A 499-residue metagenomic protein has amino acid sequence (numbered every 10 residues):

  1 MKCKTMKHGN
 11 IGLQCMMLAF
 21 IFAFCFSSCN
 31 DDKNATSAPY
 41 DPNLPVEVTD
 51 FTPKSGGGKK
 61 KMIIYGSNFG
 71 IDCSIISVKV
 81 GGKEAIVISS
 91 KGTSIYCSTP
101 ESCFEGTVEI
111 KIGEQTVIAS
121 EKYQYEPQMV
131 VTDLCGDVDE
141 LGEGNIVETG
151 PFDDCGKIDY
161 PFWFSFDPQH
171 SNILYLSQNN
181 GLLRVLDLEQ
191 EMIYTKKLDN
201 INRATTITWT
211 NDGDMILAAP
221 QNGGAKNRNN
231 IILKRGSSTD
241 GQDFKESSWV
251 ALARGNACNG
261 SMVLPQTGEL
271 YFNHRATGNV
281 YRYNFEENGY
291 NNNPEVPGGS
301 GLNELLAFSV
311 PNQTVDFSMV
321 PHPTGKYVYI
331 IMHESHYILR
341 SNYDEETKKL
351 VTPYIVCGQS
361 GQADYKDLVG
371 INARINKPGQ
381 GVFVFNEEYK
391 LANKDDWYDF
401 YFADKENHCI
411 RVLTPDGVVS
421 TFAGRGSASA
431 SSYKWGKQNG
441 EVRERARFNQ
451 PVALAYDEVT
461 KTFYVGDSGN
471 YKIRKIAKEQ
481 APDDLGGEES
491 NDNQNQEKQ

Functional and structural regions predicted by a protein language model:
F24-S28: C-terminal motif of bacterial Sec signal peptides marking the signal peptidase cleavage site
N30-C73, Q115-G136: Beta-strand/beta-sandwich contexts
M62-G66, V78, I95-C97, G106-I112: A structural motif
I64, P127-F162, Q190-R203, N222-G223 (+5 more regions): Gly/Pro-rich loop segments of beta-rich domains
I112, F166-P168, I173-N180, W209 (+8 more regions): Conserved beta-strand positions in repeat-built beta-propeller and related beta-rich domains
F164-F166, I207, S261-M262, F317-M319 (+2 more regions): Hydrophobic core register within WD40 beta-propeller blades
G181-V185, R228-K234, G278-Y283, H336-R340 (+5 more regions): A short loop-to-beta-strand structural motif that recurs across blades of beta-propeller domains
K377-V418: Loop/turn-rich, solvent-exposed surfaces of beta-rich toroidal or solenoidal domains
